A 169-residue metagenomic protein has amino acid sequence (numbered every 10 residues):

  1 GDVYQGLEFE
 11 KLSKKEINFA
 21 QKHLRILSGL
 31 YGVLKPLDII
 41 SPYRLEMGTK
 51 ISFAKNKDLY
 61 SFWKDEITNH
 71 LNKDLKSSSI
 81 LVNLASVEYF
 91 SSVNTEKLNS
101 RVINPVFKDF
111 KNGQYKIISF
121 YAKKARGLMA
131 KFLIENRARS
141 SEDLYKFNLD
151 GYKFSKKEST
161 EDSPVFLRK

Functional and structural regions predicted by a protein language model:
G1-E10: Long, hydrophobic/aromatic-enriched structural stretches that serve as scaffold segments
F9-T160, L167-K169: Internal, well-folded beta-alpha domain core
